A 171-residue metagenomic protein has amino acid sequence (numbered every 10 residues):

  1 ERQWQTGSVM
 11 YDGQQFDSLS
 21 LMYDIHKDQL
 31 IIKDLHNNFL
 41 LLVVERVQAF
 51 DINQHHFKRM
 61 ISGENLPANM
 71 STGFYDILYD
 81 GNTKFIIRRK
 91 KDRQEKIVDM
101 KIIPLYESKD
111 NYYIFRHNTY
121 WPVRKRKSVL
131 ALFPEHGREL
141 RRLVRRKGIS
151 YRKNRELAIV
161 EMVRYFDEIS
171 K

Functional and structural regions predicted by a protein language model:
E1-K127: Aromatic-patch recognition
D92-Q94, V98-K171: A short, solvent-exposed beta-edge/loop patch
